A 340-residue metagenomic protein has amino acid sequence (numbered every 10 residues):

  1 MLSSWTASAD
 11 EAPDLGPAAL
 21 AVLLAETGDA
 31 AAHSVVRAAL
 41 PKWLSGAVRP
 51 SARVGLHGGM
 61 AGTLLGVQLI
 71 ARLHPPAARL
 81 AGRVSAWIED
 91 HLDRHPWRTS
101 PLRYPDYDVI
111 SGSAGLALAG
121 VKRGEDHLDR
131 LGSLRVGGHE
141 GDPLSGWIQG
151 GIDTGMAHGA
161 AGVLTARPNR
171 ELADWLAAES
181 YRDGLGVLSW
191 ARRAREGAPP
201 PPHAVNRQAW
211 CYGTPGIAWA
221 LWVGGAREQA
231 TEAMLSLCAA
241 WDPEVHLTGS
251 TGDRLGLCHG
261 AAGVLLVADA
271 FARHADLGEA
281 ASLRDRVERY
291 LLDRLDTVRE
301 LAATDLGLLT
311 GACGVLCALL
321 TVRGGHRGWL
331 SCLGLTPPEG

Functional and structural regions predicted by a protein language model:
M1-A9, S34-P50, L80-S100, G124-P143 (+4 more regions): Long, well-ordered core segments of solenoidal/helical folds
M1-S4, V223, V267-G278, R286-G340: Terminal, non-catalytic domain-edge segments
D10-L24, G55-L69, D106-V121, G151-P168 (+3 more regions): Well-ordered alpha-helical segments within folded domains of soluble proteins
L24-V36, I70-S85, G120-D126, R167-A173 (+3 more regions): Structural helix-adjacent loops and short alpha-helical linkers that scaffold large soluble proteins
R49-P50, T99-R103, G146-G151, A198-V205 (+2 more regions): Active-site-adjacent structural elements in folded domains
G59, Q68-G124: Internal alpha-solenoid helical repeat scaffolds
G124-G224: Extended ligand-binding clefts on enzyme/binding-domain cores
Q229-L277: C-terminal structural cap/anchor segments
